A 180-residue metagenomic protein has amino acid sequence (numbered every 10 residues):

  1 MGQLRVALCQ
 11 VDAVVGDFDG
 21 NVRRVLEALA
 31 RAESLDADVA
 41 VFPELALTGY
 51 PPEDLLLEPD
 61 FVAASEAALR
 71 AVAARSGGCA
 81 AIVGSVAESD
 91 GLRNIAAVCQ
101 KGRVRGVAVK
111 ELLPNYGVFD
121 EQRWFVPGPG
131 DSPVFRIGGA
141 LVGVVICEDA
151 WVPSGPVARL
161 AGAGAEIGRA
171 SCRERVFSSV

Functional and structural regions predicted by a protein language model:
M1-R173: Enzyme catalytic cores with a strong preference for nitrogen-chemistry domains
E174-V180: Positively charged, low-complexity/disordered segments
